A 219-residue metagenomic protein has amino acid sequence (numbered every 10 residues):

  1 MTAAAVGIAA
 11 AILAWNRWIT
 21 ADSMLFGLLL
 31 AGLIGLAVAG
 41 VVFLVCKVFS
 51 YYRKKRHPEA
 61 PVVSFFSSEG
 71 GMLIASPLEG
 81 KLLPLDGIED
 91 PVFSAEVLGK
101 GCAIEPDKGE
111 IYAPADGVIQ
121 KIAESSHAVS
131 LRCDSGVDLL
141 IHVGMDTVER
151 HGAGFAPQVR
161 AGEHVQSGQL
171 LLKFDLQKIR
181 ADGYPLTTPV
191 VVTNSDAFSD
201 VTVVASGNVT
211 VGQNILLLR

Functional and structural regions predicted by a protein language model:
M1-S67: Transmembrane alpha-helical segments and their short flanking loops that form helix-hairpins/helix-helix interfaces
G70-I74, G101-H127: Short, glycine/small-residue-enriched coil/turn segments at secondary-structure junctions
S76, G80-L82, Y112-I119, V159-K173 (+1 more regions): Short, well-structured beta-strand-loop connectors
D86-E110: Short glycine/threonine/proline-enriched tight-turn/helix- or strand-capping micro-motif at secondary-structure
S94-E96, A103-E105, V129-D134, L140-H142 (+1 more regions): Short, acidic/hydrophobic/Gly-rich beta-strand patch recurrent on exposed beta strands that often constitutes part
V118-H151: Zn2+-dependent peptidoglycan hydrolase active-site motif and core
I141-Q166, D200-N208: Short histidine-centered loop motifs in beta-beta connectors
Q169-V203, N208-V209, L217-L218: Conserved, short, structured surface segments that act as functional micro-motifs
